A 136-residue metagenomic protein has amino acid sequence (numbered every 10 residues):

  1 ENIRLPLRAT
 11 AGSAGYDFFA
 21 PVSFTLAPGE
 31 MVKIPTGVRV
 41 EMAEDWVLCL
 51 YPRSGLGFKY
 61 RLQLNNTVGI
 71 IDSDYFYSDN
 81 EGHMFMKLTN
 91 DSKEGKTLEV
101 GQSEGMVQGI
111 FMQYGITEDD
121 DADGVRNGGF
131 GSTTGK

Functional and structural regions predicted by a protein language model:
E1-K136: DUTPase catalytic domain/fold
